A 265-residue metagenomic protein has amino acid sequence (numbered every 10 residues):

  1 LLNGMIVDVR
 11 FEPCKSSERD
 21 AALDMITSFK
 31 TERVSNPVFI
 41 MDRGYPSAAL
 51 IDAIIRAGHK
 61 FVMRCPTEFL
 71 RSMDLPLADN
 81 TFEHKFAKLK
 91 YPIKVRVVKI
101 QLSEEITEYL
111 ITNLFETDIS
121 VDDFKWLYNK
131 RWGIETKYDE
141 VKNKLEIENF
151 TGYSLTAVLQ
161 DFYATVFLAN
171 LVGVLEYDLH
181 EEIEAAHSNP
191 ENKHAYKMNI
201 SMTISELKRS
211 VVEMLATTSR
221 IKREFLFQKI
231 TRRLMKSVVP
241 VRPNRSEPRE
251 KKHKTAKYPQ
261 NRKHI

Functional and structural regions predicted by a protein language model:
L1-I265: Single, function-defining residue in the core of a domain
